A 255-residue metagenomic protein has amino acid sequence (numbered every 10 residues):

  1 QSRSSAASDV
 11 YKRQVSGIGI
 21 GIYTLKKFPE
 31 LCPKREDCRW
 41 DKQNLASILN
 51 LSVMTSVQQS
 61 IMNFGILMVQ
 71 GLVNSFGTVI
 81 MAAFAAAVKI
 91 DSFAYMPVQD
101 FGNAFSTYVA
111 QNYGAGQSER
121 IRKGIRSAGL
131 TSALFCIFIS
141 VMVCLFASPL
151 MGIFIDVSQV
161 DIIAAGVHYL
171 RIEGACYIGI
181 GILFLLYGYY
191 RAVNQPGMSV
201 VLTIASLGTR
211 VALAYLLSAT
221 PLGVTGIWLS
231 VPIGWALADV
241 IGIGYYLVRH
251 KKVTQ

Functional and structural regions predicted by a protein language model:
R3, S16, I61, G65 (+8 more regions): Residue-level signal for transmembrane alpha-helical positions in Major Facilitator Superfamily
S4, N50, I66, S106 (+3 more regions): ATP/adenylate-binding site constellation spanning eukaryotic-like Ser/Thr protein kinases, ABC-transporter
S5-A6, M81, P196-V200, I227-W228: Alpha-helical transmembrane segments and their helix-entry boundary regions
S5-V53, V109-C176, L217-Q255: Short alpha-helical transmembrane segments in multi-pass integral membrane proteins
G19-I22, W40-M68, L72, F93-P97 (+5 more regions): Hydrophobic faces of transmembrane alpha-helices in multi-pass small-molecule transporters and flippases across diverse
I22, T55, Q59, L67 (+7 more regions): Transmembrane alpha-helix boundary and packing residues in multipass membrane permease domains and related
S60-K89, F93, Q111, P149-Q159 (+1 more regions): Helix-terminus/linker motif at the lipid-water interface of multi-pass membrane proteins
A83-A147, I180-L202: Small-residue-rich hydrophobic transmembrane alpha-helices
